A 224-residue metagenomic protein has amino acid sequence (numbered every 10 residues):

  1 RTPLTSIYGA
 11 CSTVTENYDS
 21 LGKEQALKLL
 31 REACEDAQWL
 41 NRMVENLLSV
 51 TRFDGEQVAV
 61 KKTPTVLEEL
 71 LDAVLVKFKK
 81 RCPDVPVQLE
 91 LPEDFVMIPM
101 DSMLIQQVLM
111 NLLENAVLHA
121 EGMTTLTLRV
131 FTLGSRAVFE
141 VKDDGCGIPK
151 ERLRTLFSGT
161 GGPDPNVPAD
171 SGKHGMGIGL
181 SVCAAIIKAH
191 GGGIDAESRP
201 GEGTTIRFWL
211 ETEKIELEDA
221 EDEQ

Functional and structural regions predicted by a protein language model:
E35-L40: Short alpha-helical segment of the dimerization/phosphotransfer core of two-component systems
K61-P64, P86-V96: Conserved catalytic submotifs in the C-terminal HATPase_c
L67, G147-T155: Short helix N-cap motif at coil->helix boundaries in the Bergerat
A116-V117: Short helix-loop "hinge" at the ATP-lid/N-box region of the Bergerat-fold HATPase_c
M123-S135: Short beta-strand/loop element within the Bergerat-fold HATPase_c
G179, C183: Short alpha-helical Gxxx[C/S/T] motif in the catalytic ATP-binding
